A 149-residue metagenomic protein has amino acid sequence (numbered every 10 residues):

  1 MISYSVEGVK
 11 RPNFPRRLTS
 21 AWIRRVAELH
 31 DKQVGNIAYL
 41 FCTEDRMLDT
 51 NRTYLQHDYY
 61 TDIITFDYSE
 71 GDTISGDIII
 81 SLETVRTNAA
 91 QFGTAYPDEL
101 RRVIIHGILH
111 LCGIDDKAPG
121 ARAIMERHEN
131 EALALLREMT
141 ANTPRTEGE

Functional and structural regions predicted by a protein language model:
M1-R101, C112-E149: An acidic/histidine-cluster motif and surrounding catalytic segment that typifies divalent-metal-assisted enzyme active
L109: Conserved ATP-binding N-box helix of the HATPase_c
